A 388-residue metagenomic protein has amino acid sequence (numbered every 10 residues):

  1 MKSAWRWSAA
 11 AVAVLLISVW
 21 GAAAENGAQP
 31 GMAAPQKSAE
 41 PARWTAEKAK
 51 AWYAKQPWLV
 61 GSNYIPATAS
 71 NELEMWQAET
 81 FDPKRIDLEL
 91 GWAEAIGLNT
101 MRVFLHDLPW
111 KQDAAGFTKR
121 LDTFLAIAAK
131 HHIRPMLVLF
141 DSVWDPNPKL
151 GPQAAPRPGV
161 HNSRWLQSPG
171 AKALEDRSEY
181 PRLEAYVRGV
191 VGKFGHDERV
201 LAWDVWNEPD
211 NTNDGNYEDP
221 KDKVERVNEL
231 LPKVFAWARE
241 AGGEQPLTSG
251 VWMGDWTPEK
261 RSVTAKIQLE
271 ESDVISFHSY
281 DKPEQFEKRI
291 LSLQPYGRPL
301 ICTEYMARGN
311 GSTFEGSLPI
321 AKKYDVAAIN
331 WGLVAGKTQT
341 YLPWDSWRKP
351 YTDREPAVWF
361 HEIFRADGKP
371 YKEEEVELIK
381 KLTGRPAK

Functional and structural regions predicted by a protein language model:
M1-A11: Bacterial N-terminal signal peptides that target proteins for export
A9-V19: Bacterial N-terminal signal peptides
W20-A33: Signal peptide processing junction and immediate N-terminal pro/mature segment of secreted/exported proteins
S38-S272, H278, P283-E284, Y296 (+8 more regions): Active-site mouth of glycoside hydrolases
N330-G332: Replace "adjacent to P-loop NTPase cores in ATP/GTP-dependent enzymes" with "adjacent to NTP-binding cores
E377-K388: Catalytic domains of carbohydrate-active enzymes that cleave complex glycans
